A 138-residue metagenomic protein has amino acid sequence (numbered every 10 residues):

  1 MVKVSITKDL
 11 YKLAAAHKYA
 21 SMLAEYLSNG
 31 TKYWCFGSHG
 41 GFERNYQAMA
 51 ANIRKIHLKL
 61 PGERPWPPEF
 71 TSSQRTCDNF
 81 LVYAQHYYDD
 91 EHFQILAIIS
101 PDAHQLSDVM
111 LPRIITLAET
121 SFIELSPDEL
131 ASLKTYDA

Functional and structural regions predicted by a protein language model:
M1-D78, Y87-A138: Basic, Lys/Arg-enriched alpha-helical interface segments
L81-V82: Hydrophobic/aromatic beta-strand elements that line small-molecule binding cavities or substrate pockets in beta-rich
